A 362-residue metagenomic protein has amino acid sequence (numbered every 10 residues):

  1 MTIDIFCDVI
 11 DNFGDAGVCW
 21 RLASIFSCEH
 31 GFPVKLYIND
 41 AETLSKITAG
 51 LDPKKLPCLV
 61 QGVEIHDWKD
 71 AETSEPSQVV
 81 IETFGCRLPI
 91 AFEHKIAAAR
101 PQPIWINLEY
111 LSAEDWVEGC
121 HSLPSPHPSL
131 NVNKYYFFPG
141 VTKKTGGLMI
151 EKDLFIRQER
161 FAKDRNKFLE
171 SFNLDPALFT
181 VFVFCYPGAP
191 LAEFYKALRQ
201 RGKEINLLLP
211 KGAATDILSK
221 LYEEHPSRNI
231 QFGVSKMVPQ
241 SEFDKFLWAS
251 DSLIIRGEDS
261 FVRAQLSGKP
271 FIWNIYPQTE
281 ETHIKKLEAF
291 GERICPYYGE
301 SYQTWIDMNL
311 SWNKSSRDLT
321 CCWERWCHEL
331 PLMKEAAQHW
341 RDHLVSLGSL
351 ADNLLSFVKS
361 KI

Functional and structural regions predicted by a protein language model:
M1-D4: Extreme N-terminal starter segment of soluble prokaryotic enzymes
F6-G31, K35-N131, G212: Active-site and donor-binding regions of nucleotide-sugar-utilizing enzymes
F13, W20-S24, M237-K286: A donor-sugar binding/catalytic signature common to diverse glycosyltransferases and related nucleotide-sugar
R100-I104, K203, K269: A short helix->loop->beta-strand "cap" motif at the edges of active sites that frequently abuts
E109-A192: A nucleotide-sugar donor-handling region in carbohydrate enzymes
K167, L174-D244: Donor-nucleotide binding loops and adjacent catalytic segments primarily of GT-B fold Leloir glycosyltransferases
L287-G299: Conserved phosphoryl-transfer catalytic core
P296-I362: C-terminal amphipathic helix plus adjacent low-complexity, charged tail appended to glycosyltransferase catalytic
